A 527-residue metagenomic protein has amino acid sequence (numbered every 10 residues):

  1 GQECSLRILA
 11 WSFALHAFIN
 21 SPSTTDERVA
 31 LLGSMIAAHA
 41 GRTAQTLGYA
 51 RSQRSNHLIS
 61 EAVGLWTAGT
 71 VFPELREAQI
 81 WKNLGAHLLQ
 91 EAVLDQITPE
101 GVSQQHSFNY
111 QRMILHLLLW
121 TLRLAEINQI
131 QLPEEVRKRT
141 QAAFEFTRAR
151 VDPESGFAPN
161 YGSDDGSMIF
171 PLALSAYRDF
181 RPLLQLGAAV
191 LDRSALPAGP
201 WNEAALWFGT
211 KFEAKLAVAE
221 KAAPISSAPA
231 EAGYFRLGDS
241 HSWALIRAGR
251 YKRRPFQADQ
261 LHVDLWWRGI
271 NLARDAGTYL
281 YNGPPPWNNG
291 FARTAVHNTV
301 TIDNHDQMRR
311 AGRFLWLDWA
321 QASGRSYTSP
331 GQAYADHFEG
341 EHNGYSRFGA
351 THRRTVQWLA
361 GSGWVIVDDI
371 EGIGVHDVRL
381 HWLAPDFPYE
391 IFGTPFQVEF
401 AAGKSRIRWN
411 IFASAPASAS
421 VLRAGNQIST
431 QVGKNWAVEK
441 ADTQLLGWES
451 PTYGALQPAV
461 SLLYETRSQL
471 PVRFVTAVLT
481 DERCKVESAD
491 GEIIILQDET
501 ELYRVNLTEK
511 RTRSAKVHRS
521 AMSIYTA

Functional and structural regions predicted by a protein language model:
G1-Q141: Aromatic-lined, polymer-binding surfaces characteristic of secreted/periplasmic polysaccharide-degrading enzymes
S5, D164, P171-A173, A188-A198 (+1 more regions): CBM-like, beta-strand-rich accessory domains located in the C-terminal region of large, secreted polysaccharide-active
A17-T43, E77-T98, D179-A188, W201-A214 (+5 more regions): Extended glycan-interaction surfaces of carbohydrate-active proteins
T43-A50, Q96-S103, R150-E154, A158 (+4 more regions): Short secondary-structure junctions and interdomain/linker hinges
A50, A248-R250, P284-P285: Short alpha-helical segments and helix-capping/turn motifs at coil-helix boundaries
V102-L272, S468, R473, Q497 (+2 more regions): Carbohydrate-active enzyme catalytic cores, enriched for enzymes that act on polyanionic acidic polysaccharides
Y251, Y279, R483: Short, solvent-exposed loop/turn segments at secondary-structure junctions
A273-T278: Catalytic Cys-His active-site segments of thiol-dependent hydrolases/isopeptidases
